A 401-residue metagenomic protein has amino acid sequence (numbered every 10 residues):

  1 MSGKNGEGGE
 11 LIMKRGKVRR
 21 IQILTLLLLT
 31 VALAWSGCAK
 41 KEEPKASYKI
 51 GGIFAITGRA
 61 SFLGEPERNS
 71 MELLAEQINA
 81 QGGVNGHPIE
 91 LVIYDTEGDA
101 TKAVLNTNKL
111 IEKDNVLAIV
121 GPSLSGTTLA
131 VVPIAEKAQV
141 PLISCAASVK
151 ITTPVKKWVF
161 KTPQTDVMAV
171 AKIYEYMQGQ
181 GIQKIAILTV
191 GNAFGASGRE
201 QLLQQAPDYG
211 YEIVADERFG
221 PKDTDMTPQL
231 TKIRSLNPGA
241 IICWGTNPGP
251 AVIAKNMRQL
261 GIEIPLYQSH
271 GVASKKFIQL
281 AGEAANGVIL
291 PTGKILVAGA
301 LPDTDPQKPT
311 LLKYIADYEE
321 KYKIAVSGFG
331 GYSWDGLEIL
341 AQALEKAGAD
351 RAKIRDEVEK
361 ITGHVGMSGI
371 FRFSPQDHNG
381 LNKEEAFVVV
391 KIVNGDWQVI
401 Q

Functional and structural regions predicted by a protein language model:
G3-G9, K14-R15, L24, L29 (+1 more regions): Extracytosolic ligand-binding ectodomains
